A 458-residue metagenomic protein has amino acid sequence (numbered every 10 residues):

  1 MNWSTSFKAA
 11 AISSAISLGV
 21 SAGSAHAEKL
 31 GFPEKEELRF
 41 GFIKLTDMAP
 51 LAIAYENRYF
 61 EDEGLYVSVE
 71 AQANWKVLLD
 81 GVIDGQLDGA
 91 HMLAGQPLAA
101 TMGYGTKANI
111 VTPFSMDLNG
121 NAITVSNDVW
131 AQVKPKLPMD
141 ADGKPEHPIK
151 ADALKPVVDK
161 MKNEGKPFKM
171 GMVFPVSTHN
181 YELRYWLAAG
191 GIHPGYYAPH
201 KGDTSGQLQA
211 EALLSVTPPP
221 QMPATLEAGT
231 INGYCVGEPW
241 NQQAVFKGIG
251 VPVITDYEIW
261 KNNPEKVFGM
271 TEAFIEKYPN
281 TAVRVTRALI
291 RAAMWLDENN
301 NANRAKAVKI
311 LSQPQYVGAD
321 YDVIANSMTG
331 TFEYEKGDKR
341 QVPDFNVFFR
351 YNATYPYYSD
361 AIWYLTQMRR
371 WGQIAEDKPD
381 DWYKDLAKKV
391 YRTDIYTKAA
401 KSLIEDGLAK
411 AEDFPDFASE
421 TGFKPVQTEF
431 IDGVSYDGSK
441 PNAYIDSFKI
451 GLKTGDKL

Functional and structural regions predicted by a protein language model:
M1-A11: Bacterial N-terminal signal peptides that target proteins for export
I16-H26: C-terminal segment of classical bacterial N-terminal signal peptides
E28-Q209, L213-S215, T225-A228, N232-N262: Short, glycine-/small- and polar/acidic-enriched structural segments that line small-molecule recognition paths
I123-T124, V267-M270, F274-E276: Short glycine- and hydrophobic/aromatic-rich loop-to-beta-strand nucleating segment in the catalytic cores
R184, N241, V245, G269 (+2 more regions): Short, well-ordered alpha-helical packing segments
P220-P223: Functional cores that coordinate and move charged inorganic groups
E276-D394: Secondary-structure end/capping motifs
I362-L458: Conserved C-terminal helix/tail region of periplasmic/extracytoplasmic solute-binding proteins
